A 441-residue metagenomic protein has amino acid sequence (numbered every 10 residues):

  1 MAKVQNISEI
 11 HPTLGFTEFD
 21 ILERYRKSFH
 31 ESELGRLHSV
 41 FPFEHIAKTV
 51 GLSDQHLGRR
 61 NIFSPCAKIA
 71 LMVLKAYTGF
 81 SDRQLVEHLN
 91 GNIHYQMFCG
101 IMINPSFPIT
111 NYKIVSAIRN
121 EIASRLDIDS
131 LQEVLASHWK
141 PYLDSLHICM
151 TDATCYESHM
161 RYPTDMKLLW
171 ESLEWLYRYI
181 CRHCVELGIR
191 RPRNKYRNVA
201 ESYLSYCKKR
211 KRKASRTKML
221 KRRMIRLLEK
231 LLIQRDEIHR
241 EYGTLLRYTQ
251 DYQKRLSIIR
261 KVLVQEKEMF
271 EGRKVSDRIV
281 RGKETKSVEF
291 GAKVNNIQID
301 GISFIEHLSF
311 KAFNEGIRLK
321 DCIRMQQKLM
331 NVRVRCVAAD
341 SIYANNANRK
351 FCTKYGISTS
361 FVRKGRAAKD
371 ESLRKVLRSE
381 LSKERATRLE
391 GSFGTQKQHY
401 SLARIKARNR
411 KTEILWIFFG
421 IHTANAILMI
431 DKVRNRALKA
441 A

Functional and structural regions predicted by a protein language model:
M1-E44, K432-R436, A440-A441: Charged, often Cys/His-bearing segments associated with DNA-binding zinc-finger transcription factors
E31-A70, Y77, S372: Basic, short loop/linker segments at the boundary and entry of helix-turn-helix/winged-helix-like folds
R59-F63, I93, A338-N346, R366-A367: Acidic, metal-coordinating catalytic cores used for nucleic-acid/nucleotide bond scission and strand-transfer chemistry
L71, L85, N111-V115, H147-E157 (+7 more regions): Short, conserved catalytic/metal-binding motifs centered on acidic residues
M102-K274: Active-site- or DNA-interface-adjacent structural scaffold in DNA-acting proteins
E271-T285: Flexible, glycine/threonine-enriched loop-and-boundary segments that flank and lead into catalytic domains of large
E284-L329: Electropositive, glycine- and tryptophan-enriched low-complexity nucleic-acid-binding patches
L377-A441: Basic, amphipathic alpha-helical segments enriched in Lys/Arg and hydrophobic/aromatic residues
